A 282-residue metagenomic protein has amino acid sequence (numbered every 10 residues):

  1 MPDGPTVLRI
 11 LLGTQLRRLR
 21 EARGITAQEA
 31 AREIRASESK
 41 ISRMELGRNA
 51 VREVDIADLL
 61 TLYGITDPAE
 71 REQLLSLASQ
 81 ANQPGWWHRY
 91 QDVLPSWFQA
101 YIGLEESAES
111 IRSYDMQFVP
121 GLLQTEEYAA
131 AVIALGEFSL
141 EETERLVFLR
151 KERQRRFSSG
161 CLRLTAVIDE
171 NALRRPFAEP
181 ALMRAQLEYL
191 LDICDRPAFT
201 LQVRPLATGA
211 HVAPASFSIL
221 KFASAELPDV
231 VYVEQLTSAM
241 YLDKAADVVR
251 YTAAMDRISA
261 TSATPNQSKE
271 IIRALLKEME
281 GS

Functional and structural regions predicted by a protein language model:
M1-T14, R18, A22, A27-R32 (+4 more regions): Interdomain hinge/linker segments and adjacent boundary elements that couple functional modules
G160, E179-S282: C-terminal regulatory/effector modules of DNA-binding transcriptional regulators
